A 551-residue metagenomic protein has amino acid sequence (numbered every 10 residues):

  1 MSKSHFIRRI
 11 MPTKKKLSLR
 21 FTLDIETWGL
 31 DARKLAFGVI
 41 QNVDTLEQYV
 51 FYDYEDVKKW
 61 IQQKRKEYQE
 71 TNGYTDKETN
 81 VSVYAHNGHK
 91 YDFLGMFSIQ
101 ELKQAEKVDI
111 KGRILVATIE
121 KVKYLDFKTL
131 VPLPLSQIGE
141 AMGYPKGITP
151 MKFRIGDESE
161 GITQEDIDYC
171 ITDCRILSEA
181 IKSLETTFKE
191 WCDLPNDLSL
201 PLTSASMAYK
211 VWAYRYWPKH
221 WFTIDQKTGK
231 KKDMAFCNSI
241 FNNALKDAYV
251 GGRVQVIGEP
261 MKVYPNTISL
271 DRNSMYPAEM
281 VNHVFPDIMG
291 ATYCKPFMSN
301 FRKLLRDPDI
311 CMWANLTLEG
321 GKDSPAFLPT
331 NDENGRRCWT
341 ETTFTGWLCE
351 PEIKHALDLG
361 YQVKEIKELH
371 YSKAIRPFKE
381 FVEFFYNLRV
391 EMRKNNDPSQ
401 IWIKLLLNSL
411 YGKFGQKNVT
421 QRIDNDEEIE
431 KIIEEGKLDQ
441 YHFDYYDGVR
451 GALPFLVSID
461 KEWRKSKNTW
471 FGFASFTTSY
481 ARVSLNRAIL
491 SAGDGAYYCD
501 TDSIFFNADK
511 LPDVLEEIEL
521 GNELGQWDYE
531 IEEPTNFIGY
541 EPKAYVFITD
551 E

Functional and structural regions predicted by a protein language model:
S4-T22, L30-F37, Q41-E551: Conserved acidic
